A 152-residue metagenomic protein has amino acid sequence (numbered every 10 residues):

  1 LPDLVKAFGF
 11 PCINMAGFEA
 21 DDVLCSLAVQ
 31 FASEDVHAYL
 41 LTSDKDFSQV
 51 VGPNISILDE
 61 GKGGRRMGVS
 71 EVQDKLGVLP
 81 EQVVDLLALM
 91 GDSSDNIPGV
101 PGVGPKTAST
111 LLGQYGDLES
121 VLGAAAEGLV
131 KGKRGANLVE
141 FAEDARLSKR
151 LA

Functional and structural regions predicted by a protein language model:
L1-A152: Extended two-metal-dependent nuclease catalytic cores across DNA- and RNA-processing enzymes
